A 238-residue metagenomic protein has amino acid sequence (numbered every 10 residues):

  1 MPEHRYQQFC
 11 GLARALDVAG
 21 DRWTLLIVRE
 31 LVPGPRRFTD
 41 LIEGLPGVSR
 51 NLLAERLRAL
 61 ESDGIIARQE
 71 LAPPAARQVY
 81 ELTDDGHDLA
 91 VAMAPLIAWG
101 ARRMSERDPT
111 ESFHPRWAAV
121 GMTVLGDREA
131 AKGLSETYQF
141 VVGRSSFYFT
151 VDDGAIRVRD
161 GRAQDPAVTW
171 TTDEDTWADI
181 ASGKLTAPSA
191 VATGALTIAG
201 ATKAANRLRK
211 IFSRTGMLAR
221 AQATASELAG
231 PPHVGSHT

Functional and structural regions predicted by a protein language model:
M1-Q8: N-terminal intrinsically disordered/low-complexity leader segments
F9-C10, T171: A generic alpha-helix surface/boundary motif
C10-S49: N-terminal helix-turn-helix DNA-binding core of bacterial DNA-binding proteins
P35-T39, G47-T238: Feature captures hydrophobic
